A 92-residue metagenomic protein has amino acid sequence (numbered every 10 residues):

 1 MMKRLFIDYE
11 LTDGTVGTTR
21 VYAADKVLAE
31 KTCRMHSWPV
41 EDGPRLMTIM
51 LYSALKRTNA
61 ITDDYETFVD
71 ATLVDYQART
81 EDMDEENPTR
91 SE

Functional and structural regions predicted by a protein language model:
M1-V16, K26-P44, I49-Y52, K56-E92: Charged interaction scaffolds used for protein-protein
T19-V21: Short capping micro-motif at the N-terminus of alpha-helices
